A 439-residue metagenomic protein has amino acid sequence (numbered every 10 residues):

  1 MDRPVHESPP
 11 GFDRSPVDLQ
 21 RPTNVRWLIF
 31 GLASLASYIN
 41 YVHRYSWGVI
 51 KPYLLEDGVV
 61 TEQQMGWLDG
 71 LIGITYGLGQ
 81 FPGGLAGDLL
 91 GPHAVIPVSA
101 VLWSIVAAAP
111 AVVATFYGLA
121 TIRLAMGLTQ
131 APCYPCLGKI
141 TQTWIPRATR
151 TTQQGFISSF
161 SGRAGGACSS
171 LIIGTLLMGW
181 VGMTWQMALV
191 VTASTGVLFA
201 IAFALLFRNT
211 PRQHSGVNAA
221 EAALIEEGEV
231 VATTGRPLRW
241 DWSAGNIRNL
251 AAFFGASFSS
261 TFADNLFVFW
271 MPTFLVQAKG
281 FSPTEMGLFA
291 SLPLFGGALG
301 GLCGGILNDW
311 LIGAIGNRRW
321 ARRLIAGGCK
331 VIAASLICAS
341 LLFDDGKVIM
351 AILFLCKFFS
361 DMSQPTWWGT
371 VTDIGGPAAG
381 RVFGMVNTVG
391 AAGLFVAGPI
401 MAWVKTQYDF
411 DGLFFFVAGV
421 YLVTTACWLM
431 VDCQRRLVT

Functional and structural regions predicted by a protein language model:
Y45, G73-F81, A131, G166-A167 (+3 more regions): Residue-level signature of mid-helix packing/kink "hotspots" within the transmembrane helices of 12-pass Major
W47-V49, G245-G304, Q364, W368 (+1 more regions): Extracytoplasmic gate region of multi-pass secondary transporters
V59, G91, V112-G118, T129 (+3 more regions): Helix-breaking motifs and short loop linkers at transmembrane-helix boundaries and internal kinks in secondary membrane
L78-Y117: Conserved MFS/SLC helix-loop-helix module at the cytosolic interface between two early adjacent transmembrane helices
A94-A108, R319-C338: Structural signature of the two symmetry-related core transmembrane helices
I122-G162: Cytoplasmic helix-loop-helix junction between adjacent transmembrane helices in 12-TM secondary transporters
T151-I173, G297-G301, N387-A397: Glycine-rich segments within core transmembrane alpha-helices of 12-TM secondary carriers
S161-H214: Helix-loop-helix hairpin linking two adjacent transmembrane segments in secondary transporters
